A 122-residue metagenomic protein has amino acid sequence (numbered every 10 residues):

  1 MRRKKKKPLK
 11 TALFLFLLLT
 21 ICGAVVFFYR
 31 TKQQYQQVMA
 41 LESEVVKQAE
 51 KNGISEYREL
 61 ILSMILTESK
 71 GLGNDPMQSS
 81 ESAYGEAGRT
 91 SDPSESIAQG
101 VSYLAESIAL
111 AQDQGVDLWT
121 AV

Functional and structural regions predicted by a protein language model:
R2-F28: N-terminal Sec-pathway targeting helices
K32-V122: Catalytic glycan-binding domains that act on GlcNAc-containing polysaccharides
